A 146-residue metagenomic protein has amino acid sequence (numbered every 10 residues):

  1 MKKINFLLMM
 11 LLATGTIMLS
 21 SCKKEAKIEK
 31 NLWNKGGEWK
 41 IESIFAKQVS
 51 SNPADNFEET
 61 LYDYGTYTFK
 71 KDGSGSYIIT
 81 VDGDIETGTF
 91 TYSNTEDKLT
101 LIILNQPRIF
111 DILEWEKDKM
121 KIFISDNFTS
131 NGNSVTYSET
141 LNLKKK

Functional and structural regions predicted by a protein language model:
M1-L8: Bacterial N-terminal signal peptides that target proteins for export
M9-T16: Bacterial N-terminal signal peptides
M18-S21: C-terminal motif of bacterial Sec signal peptides marking the signal peptidase cleavage site
K23-T87, T95-K146: Lipid interaction determinants
